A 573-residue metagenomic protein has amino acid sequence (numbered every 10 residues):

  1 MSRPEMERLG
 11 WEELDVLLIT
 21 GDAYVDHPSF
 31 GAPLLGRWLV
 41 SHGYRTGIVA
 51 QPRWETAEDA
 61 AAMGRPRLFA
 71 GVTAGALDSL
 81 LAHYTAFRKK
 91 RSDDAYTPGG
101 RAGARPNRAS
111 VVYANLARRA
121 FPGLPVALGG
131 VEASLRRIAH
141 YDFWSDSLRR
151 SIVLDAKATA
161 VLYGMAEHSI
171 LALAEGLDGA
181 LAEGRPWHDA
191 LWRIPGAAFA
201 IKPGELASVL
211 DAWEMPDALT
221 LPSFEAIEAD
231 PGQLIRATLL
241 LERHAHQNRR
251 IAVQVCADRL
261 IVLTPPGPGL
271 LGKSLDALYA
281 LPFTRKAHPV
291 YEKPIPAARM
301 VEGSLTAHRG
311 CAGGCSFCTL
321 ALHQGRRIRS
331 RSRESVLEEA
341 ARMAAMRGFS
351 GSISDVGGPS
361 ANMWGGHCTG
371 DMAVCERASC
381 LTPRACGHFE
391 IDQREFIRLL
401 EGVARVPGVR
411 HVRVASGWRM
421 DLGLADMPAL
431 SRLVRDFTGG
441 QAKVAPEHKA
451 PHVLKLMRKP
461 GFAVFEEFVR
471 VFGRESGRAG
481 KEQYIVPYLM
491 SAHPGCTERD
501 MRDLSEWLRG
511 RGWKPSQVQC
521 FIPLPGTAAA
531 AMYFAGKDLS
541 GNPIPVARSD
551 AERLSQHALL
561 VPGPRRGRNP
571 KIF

Functional and structural regions predicted by a protein language model:
M1-E13, A23, I235-S304: N-terminal [4Fe-4S]-dependent radical SAM core
W11, L18-G21, L34, I48-V49 (+4 more regions): Conserved SAM/AdoMet-binding glycine-rich loop
I19-Y24, Y291-T319, S352, G357 (+1 more regions): N-terminal pre-triad scaffold of radical SAM enzymes
G31, A50-A257, L263-G267, F534-G536: Glycine-rich beta-alpha loop elements in corrinoid/cobalamin-binding modules across cobalamin-dependent enzymes
L34-T46: Short helix-loop-beta junction
E55, H188-H246, V253-D258, G267-L270 (+5 more regions): Terminal amphipathic helices with adjacent charged low-complexity linkers/tails
D78-F87, L135-R137, E167-A172, K202-S208 (+8 more regions): Flexible glycine/acidic-rich beta-alpha junction loops that bind and position SAM and/or redox cofactors in anaerobic
T159, L278, V336, V444 (+1 more regions): Conserved, mostly hydrophobic/aromatic
